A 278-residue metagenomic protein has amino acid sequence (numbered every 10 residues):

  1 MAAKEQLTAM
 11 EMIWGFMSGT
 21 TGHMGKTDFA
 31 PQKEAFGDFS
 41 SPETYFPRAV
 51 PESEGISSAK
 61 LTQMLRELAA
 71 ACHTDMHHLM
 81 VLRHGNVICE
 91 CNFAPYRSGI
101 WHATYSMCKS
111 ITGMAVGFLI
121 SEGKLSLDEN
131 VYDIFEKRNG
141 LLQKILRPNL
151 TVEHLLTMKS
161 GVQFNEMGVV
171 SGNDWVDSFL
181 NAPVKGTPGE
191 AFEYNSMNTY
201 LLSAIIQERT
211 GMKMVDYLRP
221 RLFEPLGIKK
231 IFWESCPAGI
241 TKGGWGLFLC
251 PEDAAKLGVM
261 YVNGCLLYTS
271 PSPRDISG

Functional and structural regions predicted by a protein language model:
M1-R97, S121-L125: N-terminal leader/targeting segments and the immediately adjacent pre-domain N-terminus
V50-P51, G140-Q143, P188-G189, A204 (+1 more regions): Second-shell loop/turn segments in exported
G85, A103-D128, L155, L202-I206 (+1 more regions): Active-site SXXK
R97, P183-P188, N198-Y200, C236-G243: Flexible glycine/proline-enriched surface loops and loop-helix/loop-strand junctions
Y105, F192-Y194: Catalytic tyrosine of NAD(P)H-dependent dehydrogenase/reductases that use a Tyr as the general acid/base
E122-S160, N181, T210-W245, L249: Active-site helix/loop module of the DD-peptidase/beta-lactamase fold, centered on the serine-lysine SxxK catalytic
N198-I205, W245-L266: Active-site-proximal alpha-helical segments within enzyme catalytic domains
Y268-G278: Single conserved hydrophobic/aromatic residue that forms the stacking wall/gate of nucleotide- or nucleobase-binding
